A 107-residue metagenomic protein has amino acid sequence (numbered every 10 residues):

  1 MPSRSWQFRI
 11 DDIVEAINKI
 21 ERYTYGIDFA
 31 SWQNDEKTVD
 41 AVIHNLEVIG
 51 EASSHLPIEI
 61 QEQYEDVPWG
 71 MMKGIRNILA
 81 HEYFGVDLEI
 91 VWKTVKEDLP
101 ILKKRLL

Functional and structural regions predicted by a protein language model:
M1-L107: Solvent-exposed interaction patches of small proteins and small membrane subunits
